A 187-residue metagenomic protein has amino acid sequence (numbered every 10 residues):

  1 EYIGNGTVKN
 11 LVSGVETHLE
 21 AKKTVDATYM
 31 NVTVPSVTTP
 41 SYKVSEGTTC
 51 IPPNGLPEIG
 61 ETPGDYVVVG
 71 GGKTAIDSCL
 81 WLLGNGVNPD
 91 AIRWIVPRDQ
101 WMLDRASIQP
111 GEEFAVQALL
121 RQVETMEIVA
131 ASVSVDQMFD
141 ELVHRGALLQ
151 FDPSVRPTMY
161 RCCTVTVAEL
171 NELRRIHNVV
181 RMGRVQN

Functional and structural regions predicted by a protein language model:
E1-V34, C162-V165, E169-N187: Feature captures the FAD/FMN-dependent oxidoreductase FAD-binding
N10, S41-V44, G146: Glycine-centered flexibility motif
V15, G47, E112-A115: Glycine-rich, flexible loop/turn motifs
E16, Y42-V44, I128: Hydrophobic transmembrane signal anchors and adjacent membrane-proximal interface regions, especially in viral
K23-G86, I92: Glycine-rich dinucleotide-binding loop and its adjacent helix/turn
L83-Q186: Dinucleotide-binding/catalytic capping subdomain of oxidoreductase cores
